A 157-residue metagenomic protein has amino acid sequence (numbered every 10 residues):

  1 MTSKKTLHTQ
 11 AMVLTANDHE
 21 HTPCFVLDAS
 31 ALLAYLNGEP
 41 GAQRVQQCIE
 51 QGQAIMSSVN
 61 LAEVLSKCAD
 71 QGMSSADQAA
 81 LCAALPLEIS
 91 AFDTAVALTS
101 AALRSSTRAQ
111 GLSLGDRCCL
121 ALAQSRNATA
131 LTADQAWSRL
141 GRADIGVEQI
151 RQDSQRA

Functional and structural regions predicted by a protein language model:
M1-M56, C68-A80: Short, well-structured N-terminal submotif of metal-dependent ribonuclease cores
M1-T22, L120, Q124-A157: Acidic, PIN/NYN-like endoribonuclease modules and their adjacent C-terminal/linker elements
L27, M56, A91, L114 (+1 more regions): Short beta-strand scaffold positions
S30, A62-L65, C82, A101-R104: Amphipathic alpha-helical segments within well-ordered protein domains
A31-L32, N60, V96, C118-C119 (+1 more regions): Alpha-helix capping/helix-boundary segments
A42, L61, A97-S100: A general structural signal for well-ordered alpha-helical segments in protein cores
P86-T107: Acidic catalytic patch
